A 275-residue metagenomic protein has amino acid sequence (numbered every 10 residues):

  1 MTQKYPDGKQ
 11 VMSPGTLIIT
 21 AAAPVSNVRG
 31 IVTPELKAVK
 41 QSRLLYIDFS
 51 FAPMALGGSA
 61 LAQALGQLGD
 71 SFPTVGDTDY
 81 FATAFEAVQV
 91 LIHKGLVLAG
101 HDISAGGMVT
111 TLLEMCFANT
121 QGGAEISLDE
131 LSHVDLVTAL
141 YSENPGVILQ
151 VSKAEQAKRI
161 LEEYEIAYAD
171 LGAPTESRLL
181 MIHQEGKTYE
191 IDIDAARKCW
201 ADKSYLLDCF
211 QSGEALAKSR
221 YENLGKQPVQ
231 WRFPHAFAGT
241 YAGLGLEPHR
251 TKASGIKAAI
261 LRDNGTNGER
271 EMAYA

Functional and structural regions predicted by a protein language model:
M1-Y141, A154-K257, G265, Y274: Intein/HINT protein-splicing elements and their conserved insertion hotspots or analogous self-processing inserts
I148-S152: Short hydrophobic/aromatic beta-strand micro-patches that form the beta-sheet surface supporting nucleotide- or nucleic
